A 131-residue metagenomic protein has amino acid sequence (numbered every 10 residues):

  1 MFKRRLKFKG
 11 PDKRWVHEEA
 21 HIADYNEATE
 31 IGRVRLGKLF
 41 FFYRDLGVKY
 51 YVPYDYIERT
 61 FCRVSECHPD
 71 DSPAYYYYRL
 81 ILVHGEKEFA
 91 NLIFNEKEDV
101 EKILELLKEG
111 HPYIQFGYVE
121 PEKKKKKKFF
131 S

Functional and structural regions predicted by a protein language model:
M1-K38: Anionic N-terminal interaction surfaces
F2-K3, R59-S131: Acidic, Ser/Thr- and proline-rich intrinsically disordered linker/docking segments of eukaryotic scaffolds
A20, Y25, L36, F41-R44 (+3 more regions): Generic preference for well-ordered secondary structure
G32, V48, E86-E88: Short acidic/polar mixed-charge low-complexity motifs
R33-V34, Y51, I81: His/acidic/aromatic-lined binding-pocket segments of jelly-roll/cupin-type domains and related regulatory beta-sandwich
G37-P73: Phosphoinositide-binding peripheral membrane targeting modules
